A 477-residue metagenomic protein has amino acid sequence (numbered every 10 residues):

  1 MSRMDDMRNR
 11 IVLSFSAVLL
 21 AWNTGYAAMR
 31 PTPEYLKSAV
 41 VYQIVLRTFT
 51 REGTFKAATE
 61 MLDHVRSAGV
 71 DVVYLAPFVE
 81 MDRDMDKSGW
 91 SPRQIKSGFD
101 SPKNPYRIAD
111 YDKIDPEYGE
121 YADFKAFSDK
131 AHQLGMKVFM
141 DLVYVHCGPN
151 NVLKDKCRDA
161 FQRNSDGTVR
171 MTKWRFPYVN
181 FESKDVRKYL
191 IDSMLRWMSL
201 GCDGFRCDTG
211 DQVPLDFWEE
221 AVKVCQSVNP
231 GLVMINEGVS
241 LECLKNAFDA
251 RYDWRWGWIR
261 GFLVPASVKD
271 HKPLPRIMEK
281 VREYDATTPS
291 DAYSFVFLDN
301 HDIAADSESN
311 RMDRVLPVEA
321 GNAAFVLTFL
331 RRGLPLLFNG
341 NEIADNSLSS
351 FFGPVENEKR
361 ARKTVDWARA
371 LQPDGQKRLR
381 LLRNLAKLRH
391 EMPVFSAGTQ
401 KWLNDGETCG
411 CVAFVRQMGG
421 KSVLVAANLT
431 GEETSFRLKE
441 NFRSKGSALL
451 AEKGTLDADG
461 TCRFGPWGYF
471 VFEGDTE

Functional and structural regions predicted by a protein language model:
V12-A21: Bacterial N-terminal signal peptides
M29, D192-L195, D203, D208-S294 (+5 more regions): Active-site-proximal helices and loops of the catalytic beta/alpha 8
M29-V41, R47-D71, P77-L200, E220-N229 (+2 more regions): Substrate-binding/active-site clefts of carbohydrate-active enzymes
T32, L36, R83, D291-R443 (+1 more regions): Loop/helix patches that line or flank the sugar-binding groove of alpha-linked glycan CAZymes
V40-Y42, V73-L75, V138-M140, F205 (+3 more regions): Hydrophobic faces of well-ordered beta-strands that scaffold small-molecule active sites in alpha/beta enzyme cores
Y74-R83, D141-N151, D208-P214, E237-L241 (+2 more regions): Short, solvent-exposed turn/loop segments enriched in Gly/Ser/Thr/Pro and often Arg
K439-K453: Solvent-exposed beta-hairpin/edge-strand motifs
A458-E477: C-terminal beta-strand-rich structural cap/linker in extracellular carbohydrate-active enzymes
